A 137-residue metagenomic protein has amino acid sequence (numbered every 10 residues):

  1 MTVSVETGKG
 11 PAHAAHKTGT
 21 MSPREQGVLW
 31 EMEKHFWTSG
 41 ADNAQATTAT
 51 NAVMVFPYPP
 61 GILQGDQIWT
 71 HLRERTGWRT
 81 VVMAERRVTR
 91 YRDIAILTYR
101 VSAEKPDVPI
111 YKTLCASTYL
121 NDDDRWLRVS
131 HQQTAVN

Functional and structural regions predicted by a protein language model:
T2-A46, V53-N137: A beta-strand edge to alpha-helix "cap/lid" segment located at domain peripheries
